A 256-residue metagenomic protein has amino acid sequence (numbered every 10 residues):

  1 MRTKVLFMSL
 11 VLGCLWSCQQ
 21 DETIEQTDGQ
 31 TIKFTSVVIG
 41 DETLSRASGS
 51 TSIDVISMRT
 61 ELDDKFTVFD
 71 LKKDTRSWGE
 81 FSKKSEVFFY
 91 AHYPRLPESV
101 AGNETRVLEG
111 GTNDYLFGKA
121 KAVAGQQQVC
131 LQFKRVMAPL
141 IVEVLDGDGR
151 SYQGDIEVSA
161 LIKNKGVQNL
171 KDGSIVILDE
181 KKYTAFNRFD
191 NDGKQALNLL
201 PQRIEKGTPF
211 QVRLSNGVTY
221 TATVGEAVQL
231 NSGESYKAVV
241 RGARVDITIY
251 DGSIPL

Functional and structural regions predicted by a protein language model:
R2-K4, W16-L256: Sec-type signal peptide cleavage vicinity
V5-G13: Sec-dependent N-terminal signal peptides
